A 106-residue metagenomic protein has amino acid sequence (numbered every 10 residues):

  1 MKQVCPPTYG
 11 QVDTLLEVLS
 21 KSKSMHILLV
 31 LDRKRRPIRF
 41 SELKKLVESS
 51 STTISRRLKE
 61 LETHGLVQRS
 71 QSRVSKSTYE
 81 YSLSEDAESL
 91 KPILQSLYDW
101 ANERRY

Functional and structural regions predicted by a protein language model:
M1-K2, P6, V30-L31, L66 (+1 more regions): Short, contiguous, well-ordered secondary-structure segments
K2-T14, E62: Extended, structured, electrostatic nucleic-acid-contact surfaces
P7-V12, S82-Y106: Amphipathic alpha-helical dimerization/coiled-coil segments that flank or bridge DNA-binding/regulatory modules
G10-T53, V74, E80-S82: N-terminal helix-turn-helix DNA-binding core of bacterial DNA-binding proteins
L28-L29, E62, Y98: A cross-family signal for key residues in well-ordered alpha-helices that form functional helical elements
L58-K59: Short, hydrophobic-biased segments on the C-terminal half of alpha helices that form "recognition helices"
E62-S82: Beta-hairpin "wing" of winged helix-turn-helix
